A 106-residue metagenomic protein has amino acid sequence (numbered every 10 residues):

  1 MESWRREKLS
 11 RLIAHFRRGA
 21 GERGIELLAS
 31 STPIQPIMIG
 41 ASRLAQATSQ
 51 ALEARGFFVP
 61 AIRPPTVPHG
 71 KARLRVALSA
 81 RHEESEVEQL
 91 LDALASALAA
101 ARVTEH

Functional and structural regions predicted by a protein language model:
M1-F58: Conserved PLP-dependent catalytic core of the aminotransferase class-I/II
A54-F58, P65-H106: PLP-dependent enzyme catalytic core of the Aspartate aminotransferase-like
